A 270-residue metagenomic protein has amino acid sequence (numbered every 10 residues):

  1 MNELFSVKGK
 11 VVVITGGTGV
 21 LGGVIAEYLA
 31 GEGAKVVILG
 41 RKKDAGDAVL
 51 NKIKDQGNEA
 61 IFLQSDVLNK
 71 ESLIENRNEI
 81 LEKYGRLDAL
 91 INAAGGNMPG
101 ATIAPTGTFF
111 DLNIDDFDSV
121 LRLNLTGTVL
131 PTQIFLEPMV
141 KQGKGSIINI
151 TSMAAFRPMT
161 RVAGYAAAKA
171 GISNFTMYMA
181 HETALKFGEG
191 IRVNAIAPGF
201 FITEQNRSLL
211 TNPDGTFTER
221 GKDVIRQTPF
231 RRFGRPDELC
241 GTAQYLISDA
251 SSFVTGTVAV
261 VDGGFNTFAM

Functional and structural regions predicted by a protein language model:
N2-L4, R157, Q244, T255-M270: Short C-terminal tail/terminal secondary-structure segment of NAD(P)H-dependent dehydrogenase/reductase domains
T18-G19, K42: Conserved glycine-rich cofactor-binding loop
E32-A48: Conserved glycine-rich Rossmann-like NAD(P)H-binding loop of the short-chain dehydrogenase/reductase
A101-D118, V224: Substrate-binding pocket helix/loop in short-chain dehydrogenase/reductase
T132, A168: Active-site helix of classical SDR
S152: Residue(s) in the substrate-gating loop at a strand-loop-helix junction that position the organic substrate next
F187, R192, V254-G256: Short, small/polar-rich loop/turn modules that mediate ligand/substrate recognition or access, typified
